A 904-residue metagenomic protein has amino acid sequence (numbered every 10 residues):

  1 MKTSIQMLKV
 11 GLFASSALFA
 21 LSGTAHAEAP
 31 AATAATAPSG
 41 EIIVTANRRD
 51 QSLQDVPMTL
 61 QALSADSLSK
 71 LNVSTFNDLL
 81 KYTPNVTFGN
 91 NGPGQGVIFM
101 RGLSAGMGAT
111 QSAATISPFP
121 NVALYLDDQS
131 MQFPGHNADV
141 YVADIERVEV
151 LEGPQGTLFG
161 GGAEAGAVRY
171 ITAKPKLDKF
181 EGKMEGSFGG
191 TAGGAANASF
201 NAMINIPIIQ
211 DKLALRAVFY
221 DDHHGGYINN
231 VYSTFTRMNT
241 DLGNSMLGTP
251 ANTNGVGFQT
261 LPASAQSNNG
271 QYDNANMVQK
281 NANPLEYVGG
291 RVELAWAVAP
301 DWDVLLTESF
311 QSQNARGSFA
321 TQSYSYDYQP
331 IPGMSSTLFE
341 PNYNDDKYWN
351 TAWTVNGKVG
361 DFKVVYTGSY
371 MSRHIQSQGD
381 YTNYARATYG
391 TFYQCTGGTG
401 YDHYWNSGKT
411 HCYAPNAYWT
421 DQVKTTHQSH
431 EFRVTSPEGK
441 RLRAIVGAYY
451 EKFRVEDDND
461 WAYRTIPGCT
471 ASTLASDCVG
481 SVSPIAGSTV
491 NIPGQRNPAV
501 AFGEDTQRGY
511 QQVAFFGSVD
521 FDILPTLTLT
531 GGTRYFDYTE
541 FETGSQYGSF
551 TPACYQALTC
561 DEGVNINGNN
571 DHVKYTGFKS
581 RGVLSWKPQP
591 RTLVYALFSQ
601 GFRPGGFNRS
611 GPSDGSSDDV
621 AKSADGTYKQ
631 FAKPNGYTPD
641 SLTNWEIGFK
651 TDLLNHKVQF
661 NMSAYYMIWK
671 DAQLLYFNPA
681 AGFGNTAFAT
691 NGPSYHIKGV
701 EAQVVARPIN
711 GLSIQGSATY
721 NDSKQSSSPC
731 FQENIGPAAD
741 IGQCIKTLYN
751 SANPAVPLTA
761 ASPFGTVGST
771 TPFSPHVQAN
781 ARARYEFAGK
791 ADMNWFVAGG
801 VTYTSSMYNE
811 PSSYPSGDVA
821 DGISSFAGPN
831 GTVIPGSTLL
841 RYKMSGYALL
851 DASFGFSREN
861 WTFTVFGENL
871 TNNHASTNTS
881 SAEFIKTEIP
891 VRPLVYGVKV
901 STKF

Functional and structural regions predicted by a protein language model:
M1-L71, N77-Y82, P300, V304 (+1 more regions): N-terminal Sec signal peptide and the immediately downstream disordered periplasmic leader that contains the TonB box
G96-F99, S112-A113, A163-G186, A198-M203: N-terminal periplasmic accessory domains that precede and gate Gram-negative outer-membrane beta-barrel machines
S112-E152, A202, S245-M246: Short acidic/polar hinge/loop motifs at secondary-structure boundaries that mediate gating or recognition
G193-R316, T425-H430, P437-F453, Q507 (+4 more regions): Transmembrane beta-barrel wall of Gram-negative outer-membrane proteins
I228-N281, R316-F339, D380-T420, D460-D505 (+6 more regions): Solvent-exposed loop segments that connect transmembrane elements
A352-S369, R373-T382, L593-S599, V620-F631 (+5 more regions): Membrane-embedded beta-barrel scaffold of Gram-negative outer-membrane proteins
W461, G468, G800-D821, G855-F904: C-terminal beta-signal and adjacent terminal beta-strands/loops of Gram-negative outer-membrane beta-barrel proteins
P525-L529, A664-I668, F688-P811, K899-K903: Gram-negative outer-membrane beta-barrel transporters
